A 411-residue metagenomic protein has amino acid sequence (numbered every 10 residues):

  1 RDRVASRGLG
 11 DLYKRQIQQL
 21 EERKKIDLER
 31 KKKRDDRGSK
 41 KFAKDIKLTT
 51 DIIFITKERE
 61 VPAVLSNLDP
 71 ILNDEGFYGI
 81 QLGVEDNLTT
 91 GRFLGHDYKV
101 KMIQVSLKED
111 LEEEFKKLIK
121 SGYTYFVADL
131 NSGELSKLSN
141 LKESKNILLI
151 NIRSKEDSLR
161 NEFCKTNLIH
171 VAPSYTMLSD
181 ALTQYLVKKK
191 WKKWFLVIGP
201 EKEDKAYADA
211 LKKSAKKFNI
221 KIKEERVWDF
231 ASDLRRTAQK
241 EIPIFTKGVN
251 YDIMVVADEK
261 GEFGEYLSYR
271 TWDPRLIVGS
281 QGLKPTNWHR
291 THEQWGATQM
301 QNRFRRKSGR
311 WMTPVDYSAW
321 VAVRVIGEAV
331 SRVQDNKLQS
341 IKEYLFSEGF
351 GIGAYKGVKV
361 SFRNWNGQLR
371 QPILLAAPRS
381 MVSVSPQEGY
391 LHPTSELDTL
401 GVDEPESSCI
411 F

Functional and structural regions predicted by a protein language model:
D2-Y13: Short, small-residue-biased leader/transition segments that mark boundaries at the very start of proteins
D11-F411: Extracytosolic ligand-binding ectodomains
